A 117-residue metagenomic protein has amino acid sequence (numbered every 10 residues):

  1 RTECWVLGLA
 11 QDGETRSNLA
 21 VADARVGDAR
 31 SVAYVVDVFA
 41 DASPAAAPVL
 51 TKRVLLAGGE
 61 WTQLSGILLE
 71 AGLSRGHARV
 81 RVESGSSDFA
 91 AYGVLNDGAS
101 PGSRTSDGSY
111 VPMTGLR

Functional and structural regions predicted by a protein language model:
R1-R117: Gly/Pro-rich, tryptophan- and cysteine-flecked surface segments typical of secreted/extracellular proteins
